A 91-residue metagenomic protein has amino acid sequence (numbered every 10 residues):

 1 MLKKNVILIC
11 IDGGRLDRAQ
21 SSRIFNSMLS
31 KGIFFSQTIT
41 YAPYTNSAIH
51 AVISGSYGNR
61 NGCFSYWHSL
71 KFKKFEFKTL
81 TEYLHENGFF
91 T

Functional and structural regions predicted by a protein language model:
K3-N5, R15-T91: Active-site-proximal alpha/beta segments of enzymes that process anionic O-linked groups
C10: Generic enzyme active-site microenvironment
